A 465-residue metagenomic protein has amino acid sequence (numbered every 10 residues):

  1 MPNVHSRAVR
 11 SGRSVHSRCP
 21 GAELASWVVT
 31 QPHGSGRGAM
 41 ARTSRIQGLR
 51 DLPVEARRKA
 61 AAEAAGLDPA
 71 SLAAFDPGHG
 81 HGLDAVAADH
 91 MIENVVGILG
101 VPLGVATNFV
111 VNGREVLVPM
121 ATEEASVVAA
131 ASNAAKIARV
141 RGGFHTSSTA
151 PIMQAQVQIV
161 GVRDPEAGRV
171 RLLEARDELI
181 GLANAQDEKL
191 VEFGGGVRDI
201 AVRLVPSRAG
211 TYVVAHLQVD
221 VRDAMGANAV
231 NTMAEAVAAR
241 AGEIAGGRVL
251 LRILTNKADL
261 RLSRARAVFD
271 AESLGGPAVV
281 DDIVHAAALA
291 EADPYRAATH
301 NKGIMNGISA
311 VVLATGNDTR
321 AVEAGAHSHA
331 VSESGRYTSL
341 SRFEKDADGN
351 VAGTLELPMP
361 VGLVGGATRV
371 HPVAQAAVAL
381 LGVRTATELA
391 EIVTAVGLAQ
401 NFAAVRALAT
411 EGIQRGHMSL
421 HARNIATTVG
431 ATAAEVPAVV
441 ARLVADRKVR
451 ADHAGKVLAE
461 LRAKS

Functional and structural regions predicted by a protein language model:
Q31, G36-V116, M120, E124 (+5 more regions): Acidic/polar, glycine-rich intrinsically disordered N-terminal extensions of enzymes
A41-D89, N94, S132, K136-R139 (+12 more regions): Alpha/propeptide regions of enzymes that mature by internal proteolysis
L72, G143-T149, Q186-D199, I244-N256 (+7 more regions): Flexible, glycine/charged-enriched surface loops at secondary-structure junctions
A88-E93, G97-G210, V214-Q218, M225: Small-residue-rich
P102-V127, R222-V230, E291-G316, G397-R406 (+1 more regions): Conserved phosphate/anionic-ligand binding catalytic regions in large, soluble enzymes, centered on
R141-E174, A288-E291, A330-T394, Q400: A structural-propensity feature for long, helix-poor, extended segments
D223-M225, V230-V373: Glycine-rich anion/phosphate-binding loop at the beta-strand->alpha-helix junction
V351-A352, P358-S465: Catalytic-core signal marking the mid-to-C-terminal active-site face
